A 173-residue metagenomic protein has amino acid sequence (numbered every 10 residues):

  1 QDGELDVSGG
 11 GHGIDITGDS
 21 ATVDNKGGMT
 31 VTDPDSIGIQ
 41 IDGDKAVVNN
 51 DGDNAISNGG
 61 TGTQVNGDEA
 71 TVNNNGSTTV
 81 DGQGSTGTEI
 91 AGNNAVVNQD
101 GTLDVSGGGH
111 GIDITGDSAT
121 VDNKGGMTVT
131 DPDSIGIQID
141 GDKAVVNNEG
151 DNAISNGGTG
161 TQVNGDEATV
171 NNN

Functional and structural regions predicted by a protein language model:
Q1-G9, A21-D35, V47-G59, T71 (+4 more regions): Beta-strand-rich solenoid/repeat architectures in extracellular/passenger domains of polysaccharide-targeting enzymes
H12-D19, I37-D44, T61-D68, T86-N93 (+3 more regions): Glycine-rich beta-solenoid repeat tracts in large extracellular/virion proteins
G165, T169-N173: Short, intrinsically disordered, charge-balanced linker/junction segments flanking boundaries in proteins
